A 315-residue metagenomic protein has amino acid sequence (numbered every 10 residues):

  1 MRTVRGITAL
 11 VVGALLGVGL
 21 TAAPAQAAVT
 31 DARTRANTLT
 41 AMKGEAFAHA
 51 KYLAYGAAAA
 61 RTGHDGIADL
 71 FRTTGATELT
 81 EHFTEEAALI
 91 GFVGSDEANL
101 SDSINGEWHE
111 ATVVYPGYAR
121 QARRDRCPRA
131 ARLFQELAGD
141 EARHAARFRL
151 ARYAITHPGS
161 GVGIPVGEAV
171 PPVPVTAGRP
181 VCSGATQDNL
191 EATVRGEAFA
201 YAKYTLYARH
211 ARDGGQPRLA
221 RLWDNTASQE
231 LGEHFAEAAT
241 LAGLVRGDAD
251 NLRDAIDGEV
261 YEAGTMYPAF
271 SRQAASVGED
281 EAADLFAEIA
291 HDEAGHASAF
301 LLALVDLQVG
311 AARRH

Functional and structural regions predicted by a protein language model:
M1-A27: Secretory targeting and sorting signals
T3, A27-H315: Non-heme di-metal
